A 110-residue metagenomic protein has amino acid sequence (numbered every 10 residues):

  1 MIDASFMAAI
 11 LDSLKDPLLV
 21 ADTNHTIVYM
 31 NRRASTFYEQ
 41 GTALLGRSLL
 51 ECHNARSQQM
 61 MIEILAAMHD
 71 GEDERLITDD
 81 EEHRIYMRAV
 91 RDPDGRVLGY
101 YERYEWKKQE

Functional and structural regions predicted by a protein language model:
M1-M30: Sensory modules in modular signal-transduction proteins
R33, F37-E110: Sensory/regulatory domains in signal-transduction proteins
